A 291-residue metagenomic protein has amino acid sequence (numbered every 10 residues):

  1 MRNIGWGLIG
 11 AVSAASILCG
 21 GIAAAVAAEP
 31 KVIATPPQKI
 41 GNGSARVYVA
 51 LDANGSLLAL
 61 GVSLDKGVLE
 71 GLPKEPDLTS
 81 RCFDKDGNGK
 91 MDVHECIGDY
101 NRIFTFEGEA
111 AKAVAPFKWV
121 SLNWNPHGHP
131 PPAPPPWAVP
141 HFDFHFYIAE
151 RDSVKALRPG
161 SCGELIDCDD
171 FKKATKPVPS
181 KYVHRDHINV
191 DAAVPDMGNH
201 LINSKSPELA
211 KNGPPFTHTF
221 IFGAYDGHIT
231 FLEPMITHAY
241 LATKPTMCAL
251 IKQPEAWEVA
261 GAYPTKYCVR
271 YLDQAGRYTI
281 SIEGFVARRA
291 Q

Functional and structural regions predicted by a protein language model:
M1-V12: Bacterial N-terminal signal peptides that target proteins for export
G10-G21: Bacterial N-terminal signal peptides
V26-Q291: Metal-centered catalytic cores of metalloenzymes
